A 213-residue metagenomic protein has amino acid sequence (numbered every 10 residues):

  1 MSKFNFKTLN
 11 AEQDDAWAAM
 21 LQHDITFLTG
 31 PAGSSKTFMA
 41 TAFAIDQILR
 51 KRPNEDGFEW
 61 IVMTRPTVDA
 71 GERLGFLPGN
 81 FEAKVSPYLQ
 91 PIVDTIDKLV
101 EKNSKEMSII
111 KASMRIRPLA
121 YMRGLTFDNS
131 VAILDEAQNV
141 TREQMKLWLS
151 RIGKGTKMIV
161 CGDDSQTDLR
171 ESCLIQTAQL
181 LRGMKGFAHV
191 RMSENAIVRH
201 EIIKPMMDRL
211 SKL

Functional and structural regions predicted by a protein language model:
S2-L134, Q138-L213: Conserved helicase motor core of SF1/SF2 NTP-dependent helicases
